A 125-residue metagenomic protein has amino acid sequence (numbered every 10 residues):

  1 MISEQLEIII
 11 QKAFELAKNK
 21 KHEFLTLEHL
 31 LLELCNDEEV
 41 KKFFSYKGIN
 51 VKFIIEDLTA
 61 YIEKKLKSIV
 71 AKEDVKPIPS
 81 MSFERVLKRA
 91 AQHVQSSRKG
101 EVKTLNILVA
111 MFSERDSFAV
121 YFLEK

Functional and structural regions predicted by a protein language model:
M1-K125: Histone-fold recognition with a strong bias for associated Lys/Arg-rich disordered tails
